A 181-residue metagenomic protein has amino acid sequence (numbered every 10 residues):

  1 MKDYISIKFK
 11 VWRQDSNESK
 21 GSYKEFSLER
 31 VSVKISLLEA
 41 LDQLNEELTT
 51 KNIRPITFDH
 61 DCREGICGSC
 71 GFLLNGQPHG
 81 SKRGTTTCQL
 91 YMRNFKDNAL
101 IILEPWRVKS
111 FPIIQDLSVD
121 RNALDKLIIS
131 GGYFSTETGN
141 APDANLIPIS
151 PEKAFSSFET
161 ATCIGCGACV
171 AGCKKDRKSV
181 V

Functional and structural regions predicted by a protein language model:
M1-S179: Signature of N-terminal electron-transfer/Fe-S-associated modules in redox systems
